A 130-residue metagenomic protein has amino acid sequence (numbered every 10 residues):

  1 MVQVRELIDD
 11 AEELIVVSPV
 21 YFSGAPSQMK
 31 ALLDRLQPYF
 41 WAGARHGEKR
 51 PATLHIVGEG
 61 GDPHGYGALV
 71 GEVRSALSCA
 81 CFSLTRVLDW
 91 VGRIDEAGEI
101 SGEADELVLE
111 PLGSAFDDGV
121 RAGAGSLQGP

Functional and structural regions predicted by a protein language model:
M1-S75: Helix-loop-strand module that forms the ligand-binding subsite of alpha/beta enzymes
L77-P130: Glycine-rich phosphate/pyrophosphate-binding loop and the adjoining helix
